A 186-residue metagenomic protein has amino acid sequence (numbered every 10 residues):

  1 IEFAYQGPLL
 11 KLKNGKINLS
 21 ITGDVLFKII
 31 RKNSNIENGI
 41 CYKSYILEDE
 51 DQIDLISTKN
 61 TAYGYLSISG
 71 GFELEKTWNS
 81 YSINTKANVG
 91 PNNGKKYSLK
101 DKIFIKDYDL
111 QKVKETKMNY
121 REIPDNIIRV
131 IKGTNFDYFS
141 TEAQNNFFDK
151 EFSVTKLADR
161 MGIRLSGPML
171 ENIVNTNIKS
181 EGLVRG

Functional and structural regions predicted by a protein language model:
I1-G186: Conserved "landmark" site that anchors the functional core of diverse proteins
